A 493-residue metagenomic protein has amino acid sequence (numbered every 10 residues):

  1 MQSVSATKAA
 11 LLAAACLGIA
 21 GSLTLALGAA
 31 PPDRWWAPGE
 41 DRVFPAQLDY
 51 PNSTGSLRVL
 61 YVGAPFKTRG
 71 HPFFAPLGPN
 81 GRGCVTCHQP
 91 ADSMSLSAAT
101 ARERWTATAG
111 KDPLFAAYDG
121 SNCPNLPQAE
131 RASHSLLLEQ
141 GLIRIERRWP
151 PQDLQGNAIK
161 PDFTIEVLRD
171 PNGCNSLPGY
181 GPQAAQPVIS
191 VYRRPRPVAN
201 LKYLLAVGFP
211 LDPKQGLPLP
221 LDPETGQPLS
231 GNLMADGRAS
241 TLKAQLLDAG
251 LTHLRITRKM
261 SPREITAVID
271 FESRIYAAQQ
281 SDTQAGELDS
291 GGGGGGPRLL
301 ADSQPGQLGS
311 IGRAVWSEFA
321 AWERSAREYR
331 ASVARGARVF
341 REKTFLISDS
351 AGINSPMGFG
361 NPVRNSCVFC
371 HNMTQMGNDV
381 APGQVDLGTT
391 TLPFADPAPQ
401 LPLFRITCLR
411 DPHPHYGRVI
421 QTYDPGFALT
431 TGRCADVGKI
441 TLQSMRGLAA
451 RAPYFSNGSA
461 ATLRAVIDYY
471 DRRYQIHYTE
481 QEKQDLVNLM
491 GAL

Functional and structural regions predicted by a protein language model:
M1-A13: Bacterial N-terminal signal peptides that target proteins for export
M1-S3, A20, P76: Intrinsically disordered, low-complexity segments
A13-T24: Bacterial N-terminal signal peptides
L27-L493: Periplasmic c-type cytochrome electron-transfer domains
